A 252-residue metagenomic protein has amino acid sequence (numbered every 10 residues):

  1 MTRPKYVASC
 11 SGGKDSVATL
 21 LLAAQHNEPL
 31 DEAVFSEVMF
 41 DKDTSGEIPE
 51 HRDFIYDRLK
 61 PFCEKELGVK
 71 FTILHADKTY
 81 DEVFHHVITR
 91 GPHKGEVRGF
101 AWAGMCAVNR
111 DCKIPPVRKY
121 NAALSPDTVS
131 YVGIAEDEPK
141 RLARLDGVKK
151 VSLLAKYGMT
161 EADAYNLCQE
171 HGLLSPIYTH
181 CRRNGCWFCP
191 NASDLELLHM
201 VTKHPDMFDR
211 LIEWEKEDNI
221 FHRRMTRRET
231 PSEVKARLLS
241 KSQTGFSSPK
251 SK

Functional and structural regions predicted by a protein language model:
M1-K252: Nucleotide-activated chemistry modules centered on ATP-dependent adenylation/adenylyltransferase
